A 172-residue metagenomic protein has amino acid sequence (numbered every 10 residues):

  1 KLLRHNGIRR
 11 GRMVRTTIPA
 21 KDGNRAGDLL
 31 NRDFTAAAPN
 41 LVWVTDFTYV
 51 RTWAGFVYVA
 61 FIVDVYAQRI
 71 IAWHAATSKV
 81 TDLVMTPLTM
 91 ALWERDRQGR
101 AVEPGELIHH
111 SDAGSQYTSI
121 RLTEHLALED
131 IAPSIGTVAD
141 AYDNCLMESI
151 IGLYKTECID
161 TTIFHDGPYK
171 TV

Functional and structural regions predicted by a protein language model:
K1-V172: Charged DNA-binding/catalytic regions of mobile-element recombinases
